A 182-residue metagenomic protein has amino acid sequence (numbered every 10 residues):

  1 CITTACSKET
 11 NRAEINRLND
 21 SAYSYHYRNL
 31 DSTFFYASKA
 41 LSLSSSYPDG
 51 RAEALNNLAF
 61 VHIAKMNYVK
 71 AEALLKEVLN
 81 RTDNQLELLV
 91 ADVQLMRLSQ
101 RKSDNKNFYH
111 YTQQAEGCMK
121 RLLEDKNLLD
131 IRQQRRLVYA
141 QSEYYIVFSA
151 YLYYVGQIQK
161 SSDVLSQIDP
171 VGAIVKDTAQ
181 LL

Functional and structural regions predicted by a protein language model:
C1-T3: Bacterial N-terminal signal peptides
A5-L182: A "functional boundary" signal
